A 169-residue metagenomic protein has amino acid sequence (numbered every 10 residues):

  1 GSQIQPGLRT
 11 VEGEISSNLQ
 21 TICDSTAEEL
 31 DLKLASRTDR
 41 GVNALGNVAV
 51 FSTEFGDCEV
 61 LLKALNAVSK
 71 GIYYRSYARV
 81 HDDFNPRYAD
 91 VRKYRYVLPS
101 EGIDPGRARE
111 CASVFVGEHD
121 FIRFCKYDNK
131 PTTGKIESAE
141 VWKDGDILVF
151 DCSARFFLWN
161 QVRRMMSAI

Functional and structural regions predicted by a protein language model:
G1-I169: Structured-RNA-binding interfaces characteristic of tRNA pseudouridine synthases
